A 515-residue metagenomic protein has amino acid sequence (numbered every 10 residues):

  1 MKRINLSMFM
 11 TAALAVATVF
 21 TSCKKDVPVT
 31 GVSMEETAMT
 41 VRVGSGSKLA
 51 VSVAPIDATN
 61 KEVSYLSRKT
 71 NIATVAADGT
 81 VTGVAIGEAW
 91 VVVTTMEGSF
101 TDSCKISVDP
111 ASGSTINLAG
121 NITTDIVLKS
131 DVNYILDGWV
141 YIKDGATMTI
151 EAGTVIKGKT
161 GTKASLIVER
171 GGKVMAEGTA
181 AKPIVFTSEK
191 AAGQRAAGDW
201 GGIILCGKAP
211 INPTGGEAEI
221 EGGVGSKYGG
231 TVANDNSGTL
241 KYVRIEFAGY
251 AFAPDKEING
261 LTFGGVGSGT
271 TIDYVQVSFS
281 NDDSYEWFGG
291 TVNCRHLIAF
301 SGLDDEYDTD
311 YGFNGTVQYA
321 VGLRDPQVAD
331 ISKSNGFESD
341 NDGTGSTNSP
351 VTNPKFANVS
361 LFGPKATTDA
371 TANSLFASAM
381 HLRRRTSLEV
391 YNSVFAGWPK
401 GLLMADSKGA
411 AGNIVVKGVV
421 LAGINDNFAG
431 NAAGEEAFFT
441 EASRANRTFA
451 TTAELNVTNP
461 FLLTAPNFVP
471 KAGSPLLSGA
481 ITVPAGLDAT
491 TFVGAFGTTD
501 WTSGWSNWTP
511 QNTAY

Functional and structural regions predicted by a protein language model:
K2-M10: Bacterial N-terminal signal peptides that target proteins for export
K2-R3, K24-K25, K241, R383: Basic side chains
R3, E36-T37, S339: Intrinsic disorder/low-complexity segments enriched in polar/small residues
M10-A12, E219-I220: Intrinsically disordered, low-complexity serine/threonine-rich segments
A13-A17: Alpha-helical transmembrane segments
V19-S22: C-terminal motif of bacterial Sec signal peptides marking the signal peptidase cleavage site
K24-S114: Extracytoplasmic soluble-region selector
A111-Y515: Beta-strand/loop edge motif enriched in small/polar residues
